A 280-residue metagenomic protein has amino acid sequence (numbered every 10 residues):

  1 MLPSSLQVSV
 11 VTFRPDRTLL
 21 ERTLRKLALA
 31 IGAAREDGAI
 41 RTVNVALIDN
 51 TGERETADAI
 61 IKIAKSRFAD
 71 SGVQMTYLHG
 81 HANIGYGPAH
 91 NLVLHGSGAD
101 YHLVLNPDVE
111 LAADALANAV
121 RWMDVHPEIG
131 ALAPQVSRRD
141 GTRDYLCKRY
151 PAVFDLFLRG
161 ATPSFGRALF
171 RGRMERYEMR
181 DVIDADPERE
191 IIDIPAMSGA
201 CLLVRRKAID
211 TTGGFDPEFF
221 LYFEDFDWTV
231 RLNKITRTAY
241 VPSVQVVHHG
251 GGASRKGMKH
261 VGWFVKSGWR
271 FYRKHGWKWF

Functional and structural regions predicted by a protein language model:
P15-E36: Short, well-formed alpha-helical segments that are part of the catalytic scaffolds of diverse glycosyltransferases
K26, A46-I60: A conserved acidic beta->alpha catalytic loop
H79-S97: Glycine-rich, basic loop-to-helix element that forms the pyrophosphate-binding segment of sugar-nucleotide handling
H102: Short aromatic/hydrophobic "clamp" motif used to bind/position activated sugar donors
E110-L146: Conserved donor NDP-sugar-binding/catalytic core segment of glycosyltransferases
P151-I194: Short, flexible, basic/aromatic active-site loop/helix in glycosyltransferases
I183-G213, E218-Q245: A short, conserved alpha-helix in the catalytic core of glycosyltransferases
F223-F280: Active-site-adjacent helix/loop segment of glycosyltransferases that harbors family-specific signature motifs
